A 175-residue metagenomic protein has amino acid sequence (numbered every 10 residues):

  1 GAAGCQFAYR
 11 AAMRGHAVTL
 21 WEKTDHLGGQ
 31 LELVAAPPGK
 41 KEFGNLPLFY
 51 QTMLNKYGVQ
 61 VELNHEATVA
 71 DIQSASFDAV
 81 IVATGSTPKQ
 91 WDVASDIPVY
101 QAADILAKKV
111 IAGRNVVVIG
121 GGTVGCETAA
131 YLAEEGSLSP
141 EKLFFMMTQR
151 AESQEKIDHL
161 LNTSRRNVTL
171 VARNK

Functional and structural regions predicted by a protein language model:
G1-L27, E62-Q73, A83-S95, A103-K175: Rossmann-like dinucleotide/flavin-binding elements
G29-F77, K175: N-terminal Rossmann-like dinucleotide/flavin-binding domain of flavoprotein oxidoreductases that bind FAD/FMN
